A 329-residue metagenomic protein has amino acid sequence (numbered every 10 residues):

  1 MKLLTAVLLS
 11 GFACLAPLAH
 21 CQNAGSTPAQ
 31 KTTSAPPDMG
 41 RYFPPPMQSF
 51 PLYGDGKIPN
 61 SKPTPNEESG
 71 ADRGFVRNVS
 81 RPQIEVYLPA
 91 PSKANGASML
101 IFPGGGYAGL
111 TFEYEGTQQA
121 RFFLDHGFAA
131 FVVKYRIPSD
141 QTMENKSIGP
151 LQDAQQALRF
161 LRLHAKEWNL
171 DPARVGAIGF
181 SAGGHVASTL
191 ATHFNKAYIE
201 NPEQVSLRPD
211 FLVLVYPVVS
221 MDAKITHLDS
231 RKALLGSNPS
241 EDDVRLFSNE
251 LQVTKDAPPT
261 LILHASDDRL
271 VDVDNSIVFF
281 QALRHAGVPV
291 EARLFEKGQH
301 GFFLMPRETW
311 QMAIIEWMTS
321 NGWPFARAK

Functional and structural regions predicted by a protein language model:
Q30-A94: N-terminal cap/lid segment of alpha/beta-hydrolase-fold proteins
N95-G104: Short beta-strand element of the alpha/beta-hydrolase
P103-A108, S266: Active-site glycine-rich loops that stabilize anionic/oxyanionic intermediates across multiple enzyme folds
T111-A120, V133-P172, L304-T309: Catalytic nucleophile-loop/oxyanion-hole region of alpha/beta-hydrolase and closely related hydrolase-like folds
Q156-S230, V244-R245, N249, T319: Primarily recognizes the serine-hydrolase "nucleophile elbow" in alpha/beta-hydrolase and SGNH/GDSL folds
M221, D267-V271: Acidic catalytic loop of the alpha/beta-hydrolase fold
D256, I262-H264, D268: Short beta-strand/loop motif that positions the catalytic acidic residue of the alpha/beta-hydrolase fold
V273-K329: C-terminal catalytic histidine-bearing segment of alpha/beta-hydrolase fold enzymes
